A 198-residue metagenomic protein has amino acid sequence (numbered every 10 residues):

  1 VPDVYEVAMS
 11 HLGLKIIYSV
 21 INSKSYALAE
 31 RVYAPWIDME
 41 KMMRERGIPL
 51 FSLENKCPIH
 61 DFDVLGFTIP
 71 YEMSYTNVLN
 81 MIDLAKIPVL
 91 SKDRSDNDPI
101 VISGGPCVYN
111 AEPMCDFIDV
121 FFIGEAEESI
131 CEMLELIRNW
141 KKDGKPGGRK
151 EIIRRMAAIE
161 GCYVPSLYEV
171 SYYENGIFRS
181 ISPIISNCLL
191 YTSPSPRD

Functional and structural regions predicted by a protein language model:
V1-V4: Nucleotide-activated donor-dependent transferases that construct or modify glycoconjugates
E6-S10: Short N-terminal binding/cap micro-motifs at the start of the first secondary-structure element
G13-I16: Low-complexity, highly charged intrinsically disordered N-terminal segments that act as targeting/localization
Y18-S19, E112: Short glycine-/small-residue-rich flexible loop motifs, especially phosphate/cofactor-binding loops
S19-A27: Short helix-loop-beta junction
E30-V32: General small-molecule cofactor/ligand-binding pocket signal
A34-S186: Glycine-rich beta-alpha loop elements in corrinoid/cobalamin-binding modules across cobalamin-dependent enzymes
Y191-D198: Conserved small/polar residues in nucleotide/adenosyl-binding loops
